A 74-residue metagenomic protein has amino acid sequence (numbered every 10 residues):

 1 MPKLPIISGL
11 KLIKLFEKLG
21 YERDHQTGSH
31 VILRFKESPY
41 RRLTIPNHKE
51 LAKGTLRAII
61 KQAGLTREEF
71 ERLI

Functional and structural regions predicted by a protein language model:
M1-I74: Basic nucleic-acid-binding interfaces
